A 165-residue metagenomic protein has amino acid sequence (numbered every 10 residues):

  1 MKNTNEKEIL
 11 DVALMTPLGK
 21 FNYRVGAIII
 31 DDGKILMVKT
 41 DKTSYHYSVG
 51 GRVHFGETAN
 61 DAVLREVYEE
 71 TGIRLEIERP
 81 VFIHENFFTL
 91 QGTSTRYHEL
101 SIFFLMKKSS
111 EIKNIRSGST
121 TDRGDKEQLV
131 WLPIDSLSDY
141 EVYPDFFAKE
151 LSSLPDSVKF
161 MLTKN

Functional and structural regions predicted by a protein language model:
M1-G26: Acidic, metal-coordinating catalytic segment for phosphate/diphosphate chemistry, firing primarily on the Nudix
D31: A cytosolic small-molecule/anion-sensing beta-strand core signal
T40: Short loop/turn segments immediately following the C-termini of beta-strands
Y47-G50: A short gly/proline-enriched turn/hairpin at secondary-structure junctions
V53-E76, F87-V142: Unchanged
V81-F87: Generic short beta-strand segments
V142-N165: Charged phosphate-binding loop/patch that engages nucleotide di/tri-phosphates or the phosphate backbone of nucleic
